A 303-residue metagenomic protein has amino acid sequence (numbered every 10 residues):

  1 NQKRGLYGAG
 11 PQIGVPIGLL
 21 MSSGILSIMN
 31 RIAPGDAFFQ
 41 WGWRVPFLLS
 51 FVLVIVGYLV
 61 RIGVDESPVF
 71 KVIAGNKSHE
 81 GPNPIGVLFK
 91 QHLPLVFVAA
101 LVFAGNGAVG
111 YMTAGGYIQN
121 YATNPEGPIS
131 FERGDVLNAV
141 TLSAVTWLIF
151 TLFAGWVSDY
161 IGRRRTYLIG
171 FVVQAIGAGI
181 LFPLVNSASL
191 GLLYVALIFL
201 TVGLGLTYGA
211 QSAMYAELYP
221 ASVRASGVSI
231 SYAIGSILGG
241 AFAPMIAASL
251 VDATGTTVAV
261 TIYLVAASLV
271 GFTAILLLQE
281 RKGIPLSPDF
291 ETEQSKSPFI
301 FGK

Functional and structural regions predicted by a protein language model:
G5-N30, L53, S231-A243: Glycine-rich segments within core transmembrane alpha-helices of 12-TM secondary carriers
V15-R61: Helix-loop-helix hairpin linking two adjacent transmembrane segments in secondary transporters
G57-V64, A266-S295: Multi-pass alpha-helical transporter architecture, strongest for 12-TM Major Facilitator/SLC carriers used
H92-W147, G239-P244: Extracytoplasmic gate region of multi-pass secondary transporters
F150-R163: Helix-to-loop junctions at the C-terminal end of transmembrane segments in multipass secondary transporters
Y160-V172: Cytoplasmic membrane-interface "Motif A"-like loop-to-helix N-cap segments of 12-TM Major Facilitator Superfamily
V172-A188: C-terminal ends and interior cores of transmembrane alpha-helices in multi-pass membrane transporters/permeases
A221-A253: A late C-terminal transmembrane helix in Major Facilitator Superfamily
